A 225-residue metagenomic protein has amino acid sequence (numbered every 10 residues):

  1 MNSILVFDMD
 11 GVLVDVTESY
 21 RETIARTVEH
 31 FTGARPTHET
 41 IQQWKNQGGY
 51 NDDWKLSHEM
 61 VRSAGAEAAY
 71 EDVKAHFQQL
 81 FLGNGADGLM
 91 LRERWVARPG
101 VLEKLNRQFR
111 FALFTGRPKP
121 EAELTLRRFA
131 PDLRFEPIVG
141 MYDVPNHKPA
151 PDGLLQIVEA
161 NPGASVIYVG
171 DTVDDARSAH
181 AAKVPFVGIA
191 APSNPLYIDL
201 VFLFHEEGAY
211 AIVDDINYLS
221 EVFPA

Functional and structural regions predicted by a protein language model:
N2-M9, L13-P99, R107: N-terminal helical cap/lid subdomain that shapes the substrate entry/recognition surface in HAD-like hydrolases
V12, I24, G100-R127, M141: Substrate-recognition element of Asp-dependent hydrolases with the DxDx(T/V) motif
I41, E71-K74, L133-K148: A short, structured active-site edge motif that brings together acidic residues
Q108-L113, A164-V166, G208-A209: Short active-site oxyanion
H147-A176, H180: Conserved Lys-Pro-Asp/Glu-containing loop-to-beta segment of HAD-superfamily phosphomonoesterases, centered on
Y168-A211: Acidic, Mg2+-coordinating phosphoryl-transfer loop and its flanking beta/alpha structural elements, shared across
Y210-Y218: Short acidic-hydrophobic, aromatic-tinged amphipathic segments that line or gate anion-handling sites
Y218-A225: Short amphipathic alpha-helix with an adjacent loop that forms part of the alpha/beta core around
